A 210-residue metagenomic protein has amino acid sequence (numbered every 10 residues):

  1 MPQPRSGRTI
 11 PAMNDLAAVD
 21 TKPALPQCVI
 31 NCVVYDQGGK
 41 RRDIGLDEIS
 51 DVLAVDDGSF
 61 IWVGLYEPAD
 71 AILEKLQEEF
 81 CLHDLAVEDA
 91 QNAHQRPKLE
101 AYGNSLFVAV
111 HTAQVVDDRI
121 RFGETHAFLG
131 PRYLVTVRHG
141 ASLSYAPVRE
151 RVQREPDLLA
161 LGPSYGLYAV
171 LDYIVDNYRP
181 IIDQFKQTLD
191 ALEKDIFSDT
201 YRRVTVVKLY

Functional and structural regions predicted by a protein language model:
M1-Y210: Peripheral, non-transmembrane regulatory/ligand-interaction domains of membrane transport proteins
